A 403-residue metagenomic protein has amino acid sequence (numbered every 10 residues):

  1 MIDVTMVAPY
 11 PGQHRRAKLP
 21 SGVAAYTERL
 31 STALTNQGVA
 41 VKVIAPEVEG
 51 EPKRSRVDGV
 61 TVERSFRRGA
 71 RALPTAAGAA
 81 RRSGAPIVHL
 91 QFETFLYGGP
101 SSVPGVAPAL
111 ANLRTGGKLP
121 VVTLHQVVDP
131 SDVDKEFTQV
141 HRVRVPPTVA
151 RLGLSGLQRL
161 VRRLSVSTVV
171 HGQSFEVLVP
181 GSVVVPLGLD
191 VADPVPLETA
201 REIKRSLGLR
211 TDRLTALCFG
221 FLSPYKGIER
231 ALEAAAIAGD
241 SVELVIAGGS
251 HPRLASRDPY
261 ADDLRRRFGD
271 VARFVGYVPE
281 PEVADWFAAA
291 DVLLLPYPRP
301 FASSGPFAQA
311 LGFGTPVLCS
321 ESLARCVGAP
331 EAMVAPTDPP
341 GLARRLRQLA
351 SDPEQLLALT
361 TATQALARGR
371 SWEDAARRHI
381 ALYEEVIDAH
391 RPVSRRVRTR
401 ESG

Functional and structural regions predicted by a protein language model:
A107-T115, L119, V143-S167, L264: Membrane-proximal helix-turn-helix segments that form the acceptor-binding/catalytic region of lipid-linked
P147-T199: Donor nucleotide-sugar binding/catalytic pocket of nucleotide-sugar-dependent glycosyltransferases
V195-L209, D262: A short helix/loop element that forms part of the nucleotide-sugar donor recognition site in Leloir-type
L209-K226, L232-A236, V245: Conserved donor-binding/catalytic core segment of Leloir-type glycosyltransferases
R257-A284: Nucleotide-activated donor-binding/catalytic signature segment of Leloir-type glycosyltransferases, i.e., the conserved
V292, L311-S320: Short hydrophobic beta-strand element within catalytic cores of glycosyltransferases and related nucleotide-activated
E331-P340, R347-E354: Conserved acidic donor-binding segment of nucleotide-sugar-dependent glycosyltransferases
Q355-G369, A381: A short, well-ordered alpha-helix in the C-terminal region of glycosyltransferases
